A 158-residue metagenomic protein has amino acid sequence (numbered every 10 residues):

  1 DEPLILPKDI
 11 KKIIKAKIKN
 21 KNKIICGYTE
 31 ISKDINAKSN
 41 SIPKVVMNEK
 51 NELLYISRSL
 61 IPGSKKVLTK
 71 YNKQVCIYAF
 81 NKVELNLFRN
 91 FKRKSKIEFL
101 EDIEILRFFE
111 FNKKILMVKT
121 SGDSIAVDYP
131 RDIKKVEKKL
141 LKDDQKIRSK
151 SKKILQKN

Functional and structural regions predicted by a protein language model:
D1-P3: The conserved acidic donor/metal-binding loop of glycosyltransferases
I5-K94: Conserved core of the sugar-phosphate nucleotidyltransferase
V67-N158: Conserved alpha/beta core of the MobA/IspD/sugar-nucleotide pyrophosphorylase nucleotidyltransferase superfamily
